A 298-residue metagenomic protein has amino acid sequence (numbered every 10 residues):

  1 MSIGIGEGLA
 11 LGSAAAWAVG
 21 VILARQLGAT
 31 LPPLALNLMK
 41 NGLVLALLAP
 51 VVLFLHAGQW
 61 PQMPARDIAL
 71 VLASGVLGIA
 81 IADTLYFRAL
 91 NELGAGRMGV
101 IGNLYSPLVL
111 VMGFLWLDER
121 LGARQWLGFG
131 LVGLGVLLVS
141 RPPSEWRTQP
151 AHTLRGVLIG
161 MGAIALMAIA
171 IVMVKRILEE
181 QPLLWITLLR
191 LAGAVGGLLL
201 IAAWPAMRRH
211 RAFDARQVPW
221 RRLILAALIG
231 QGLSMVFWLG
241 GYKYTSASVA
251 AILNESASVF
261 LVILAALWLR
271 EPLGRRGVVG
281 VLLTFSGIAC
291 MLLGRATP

Functional and structural regions predicted by a protein language model:
M1-A15, V21-A35, M39-V71, D83-L93 (+6 more regions): Membrane-interface interhelical linkers
I3-A16, P64-G78, L121-L134, L184-G196 (+1 more regions): Structural signature of hydrophobic alpha-helical transmembrane segments
A18, I22, A49, G75-A80 (+7 more regions): Hydrophobic/small/kink-forming positions within alpha-helical transmembrane segments of polytopic membrane proteins
V21-R25, Y86-F87, M98, S106-V109 (+4 more regions): Interfacial helix-capping/hinge residues at the ends of transmembrane alpha-helices
L36-N37, M98, I186: Juxtamembrane helix-start motifs in multi-pass secondary transporters
L43-L47, I101-L115, G130, A192-G197 (+3 more regions): Alpha-helical transmembrane segments of compact multi-pass small-molecule transporters, enriched in specific families
L48, M112-F114, R124-P143, R276-R295: Hydrophobic transmembrane alpha-helices of multi-pass small-molecule transport proteins
L48-A57, V109-L121, A165-E179, G230-K243 (+1 more regions): Hydrophobic alpha-helical transmembrane segments in multi-pass integral membrane proteins
